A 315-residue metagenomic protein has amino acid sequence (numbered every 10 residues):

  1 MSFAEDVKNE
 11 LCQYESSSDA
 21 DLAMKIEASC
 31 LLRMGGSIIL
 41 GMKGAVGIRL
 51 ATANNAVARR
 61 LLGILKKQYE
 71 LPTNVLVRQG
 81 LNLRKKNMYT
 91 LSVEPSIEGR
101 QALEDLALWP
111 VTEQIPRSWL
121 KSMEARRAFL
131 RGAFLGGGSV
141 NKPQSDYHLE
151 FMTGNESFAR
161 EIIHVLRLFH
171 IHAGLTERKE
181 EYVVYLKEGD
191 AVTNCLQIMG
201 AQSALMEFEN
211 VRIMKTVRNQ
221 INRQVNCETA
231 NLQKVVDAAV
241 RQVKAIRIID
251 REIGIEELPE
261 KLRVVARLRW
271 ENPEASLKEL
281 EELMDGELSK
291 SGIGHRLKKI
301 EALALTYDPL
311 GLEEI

Functional and structural regions predicted by a protein language model:
M1-G47, A51-R60, L65: N-terminal, positively charged regions that mediate nucleic acid binding
S17-K25, W119-R126, E256-E260: Structural motif
I26-M34, A128-G136, R267: Short, hydrophobic/amphipathic alpha-helical patches that form generic packing surfaces within helical domains
L40-I48, Q144-D146, S276-K278: Short acidic, hydrophobic short linear motifs in intrinsically disordered regions
T52, A56-R59, G63-K85, T90-F208: DNA-contacting interfaces and partner/effector-binding or oligomerization modules in DNA-centric proteins
G174-T176, L277, L310: Flexible, glycine/charged-enriched surface loops at secondary-structure junctions
N194, I198-I300: Extended mid-to-C-terminal alpha-helical interaction segments
A302-L312: Short, Lys/Arg-enriched C-terminal cap helix and immediately downstream tail that follows
